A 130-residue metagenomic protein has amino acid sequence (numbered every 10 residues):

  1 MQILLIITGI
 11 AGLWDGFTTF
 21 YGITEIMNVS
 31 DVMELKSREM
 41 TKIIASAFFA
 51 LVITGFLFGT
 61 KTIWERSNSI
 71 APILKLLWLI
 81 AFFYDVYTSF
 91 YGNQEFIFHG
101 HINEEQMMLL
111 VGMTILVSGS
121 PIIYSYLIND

Functional and structural regions predicted by a protein language model:
M1-D130: Hydrophobic alpha-helical transmembrane segments of integral membrane proteins, especially helix-bundle TMs
